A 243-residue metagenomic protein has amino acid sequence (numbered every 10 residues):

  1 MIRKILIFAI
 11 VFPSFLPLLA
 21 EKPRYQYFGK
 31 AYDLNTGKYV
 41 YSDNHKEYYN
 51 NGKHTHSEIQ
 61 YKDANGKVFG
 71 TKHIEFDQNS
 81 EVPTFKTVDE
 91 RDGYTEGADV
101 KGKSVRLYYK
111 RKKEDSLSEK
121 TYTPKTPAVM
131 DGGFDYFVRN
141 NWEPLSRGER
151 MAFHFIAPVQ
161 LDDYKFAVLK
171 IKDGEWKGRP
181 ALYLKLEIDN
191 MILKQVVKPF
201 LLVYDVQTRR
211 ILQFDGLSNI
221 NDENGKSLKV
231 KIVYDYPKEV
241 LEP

Functional and structural regions predicted by a protein language model:
K4-S14: Sec-dependent N-terminal signal peptides
L6, D43-N44, N140-E143: Short hydrophobic/aromatic-rich motifs at helix boundaries and adjacent loops
F15, N79, E143, F214: Residue-level marker of positions within ordered structural domains that often coincide with functionally constrained
L16-E21: Sec/Tat signal peptide C-region and signal peptidase I cleavage site
K22-Q26, K30-F76, T87-R91, G97-K101 (+1 more regions): Acidic, serine/threonine-rich low-complexity disordered tracts
I74-P127: An acidic-aromatic
Y109-R179: Solvent-exposed helix/loop surface patches that form functional interfaces
